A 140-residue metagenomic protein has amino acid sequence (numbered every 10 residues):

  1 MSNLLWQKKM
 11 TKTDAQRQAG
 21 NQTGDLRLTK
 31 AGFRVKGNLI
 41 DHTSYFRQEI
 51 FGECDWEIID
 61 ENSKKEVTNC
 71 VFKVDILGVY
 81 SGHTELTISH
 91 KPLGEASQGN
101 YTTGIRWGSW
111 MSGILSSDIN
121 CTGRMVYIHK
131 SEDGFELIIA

Functional and structural regions predicted by a protein language model:
M1-A140: Intrinsically disordered, charged low-complexity linkers and terminal tails that flank or connect structured domains
